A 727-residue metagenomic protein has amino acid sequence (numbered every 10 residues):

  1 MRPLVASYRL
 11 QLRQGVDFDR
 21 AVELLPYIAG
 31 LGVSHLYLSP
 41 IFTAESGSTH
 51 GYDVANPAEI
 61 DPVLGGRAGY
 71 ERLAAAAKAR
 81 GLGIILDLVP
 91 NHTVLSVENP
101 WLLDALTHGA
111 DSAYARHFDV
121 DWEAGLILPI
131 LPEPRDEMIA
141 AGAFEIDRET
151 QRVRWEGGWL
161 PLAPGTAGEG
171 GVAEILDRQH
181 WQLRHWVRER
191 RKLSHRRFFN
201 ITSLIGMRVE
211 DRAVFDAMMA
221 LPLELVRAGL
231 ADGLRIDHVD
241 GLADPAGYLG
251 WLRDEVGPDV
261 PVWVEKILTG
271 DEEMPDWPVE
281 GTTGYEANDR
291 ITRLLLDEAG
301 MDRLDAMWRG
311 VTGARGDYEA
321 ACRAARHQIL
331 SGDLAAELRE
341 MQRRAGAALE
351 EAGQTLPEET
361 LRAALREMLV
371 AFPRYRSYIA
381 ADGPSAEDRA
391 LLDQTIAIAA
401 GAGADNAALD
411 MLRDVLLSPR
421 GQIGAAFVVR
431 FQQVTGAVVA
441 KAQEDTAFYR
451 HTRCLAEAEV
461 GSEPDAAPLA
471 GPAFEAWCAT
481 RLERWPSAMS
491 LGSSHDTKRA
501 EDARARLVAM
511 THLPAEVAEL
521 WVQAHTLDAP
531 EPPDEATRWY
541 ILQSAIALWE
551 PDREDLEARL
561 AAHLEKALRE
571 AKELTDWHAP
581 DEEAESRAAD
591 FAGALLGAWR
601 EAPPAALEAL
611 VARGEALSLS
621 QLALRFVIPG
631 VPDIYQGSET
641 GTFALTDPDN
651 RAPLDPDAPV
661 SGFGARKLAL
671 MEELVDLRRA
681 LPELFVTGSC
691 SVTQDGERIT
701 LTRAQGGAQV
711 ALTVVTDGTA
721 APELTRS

Functional and structural regions predicted by a protein language model:
M1-R196, A228, H238-L304: Acidic/aromatic-lined carbohydrate-recognition and catalytic surfaces of CAZymes acting on diverse glycans
R9, Y27, V33-S39, G81-I85 (+13 more regions): Beta-sheet entry/capping signal
T150-P222, L304, G310-E337, M341: Active-site cores of enzymes that catalyze phosphoryl transfer or operate on phosphate-rich substrates
P245, G250, V260, D289-A320 (+5 more regions): Polyanionic (Asp/Glu-rich) segments that form extended negatively charged tracts
L369-R376, S487-A503, I541-E550, S618-D649: Conserved phosphate/anionic-ligand binding catalytic regions in large, soluble enzymes, centered on
D393-A400, D405-L409, R413-L416, G421-G424 (+3 more regions): Extended, charge-enriched "interface" segments that sit outside catalytic cores
G424-V429, Q433-A437, E573-R625, Y635 (+1 more regions): Glycan-recognition and catalytic regions of carbohydrate-active enzymes
A467-R484, L701-R726: Low-complexity, glycine/alanine/valine/leucine- and proline-rich hydrophobic stretches
